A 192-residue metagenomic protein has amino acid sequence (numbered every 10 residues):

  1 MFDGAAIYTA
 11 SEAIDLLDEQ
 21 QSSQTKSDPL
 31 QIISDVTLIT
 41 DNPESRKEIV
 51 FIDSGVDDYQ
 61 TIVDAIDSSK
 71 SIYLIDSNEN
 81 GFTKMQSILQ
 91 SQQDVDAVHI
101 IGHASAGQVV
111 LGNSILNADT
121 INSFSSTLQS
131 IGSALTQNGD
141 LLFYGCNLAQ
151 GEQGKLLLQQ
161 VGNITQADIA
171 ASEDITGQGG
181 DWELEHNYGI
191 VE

Functional and structural regions predicted by a protein language model:
M1-E44: Long, low-complexity repeat tracts used as extracellular stalks/passenger repeats and O-glycosylation platforms
L16-L17, Q21, K70-I72, Q90-Q92: Long, low-complexity, polar and repeat-rich extracellular regions of very large Gram-negative surface proteins
D35-F82, I88: A domain-level signal for caspase-like cysteine endopeptidase catalytic cores and their zymogen-processing architecture
S45-K47, S69, Q93-D96, N138-D140: A general structural motif
D76-S77, S91, I121-F124: Solvent-exposed adhesion/ligand-recognition segments of exported proteins
F82-M85, G177-W182: Short, charged, surface-exposed secondary-structure boundary motifs
A97-G179: Catalytic cores of nucleophile-dependent amide-cleaving enzymes
G180-E192: C-terminal "exit" segments of structured domains
